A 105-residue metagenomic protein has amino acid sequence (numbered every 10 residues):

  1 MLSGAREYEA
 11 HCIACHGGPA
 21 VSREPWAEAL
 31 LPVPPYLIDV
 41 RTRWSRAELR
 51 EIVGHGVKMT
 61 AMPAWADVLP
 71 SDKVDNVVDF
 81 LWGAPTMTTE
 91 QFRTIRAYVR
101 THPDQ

Functional and structural regions predicted by a protein language model:
M1-E7, R100, Q105: Electrostatic cytochrome c docking/interface patches
L2-R6, A10, P35, A47 (+3 more regions): Solvent-exposed, polar/charged alpha-helical surfaces in well-ordered, non-transmembrane soluble domains, broadly
A5-P32, H55-A64, A84-E90: Periplasmic/extracellular electron-transfer cofactor-ligation site, primarily the c-type cytochrome heme-c attachment
R6, R23, R41-R46, R50 (+2 more regions): Arginine residue identity/basic-tract feature
V33-E48, A64-V74: Electron-transfer interface patches adjacent to heme c in soluble/periplasmic c-type cytochromes and di-/multiheme
P63-Q105: Flexible coil segments in periplasmic/lumen-exposed cytochrome c-class electron-transfer proteins
